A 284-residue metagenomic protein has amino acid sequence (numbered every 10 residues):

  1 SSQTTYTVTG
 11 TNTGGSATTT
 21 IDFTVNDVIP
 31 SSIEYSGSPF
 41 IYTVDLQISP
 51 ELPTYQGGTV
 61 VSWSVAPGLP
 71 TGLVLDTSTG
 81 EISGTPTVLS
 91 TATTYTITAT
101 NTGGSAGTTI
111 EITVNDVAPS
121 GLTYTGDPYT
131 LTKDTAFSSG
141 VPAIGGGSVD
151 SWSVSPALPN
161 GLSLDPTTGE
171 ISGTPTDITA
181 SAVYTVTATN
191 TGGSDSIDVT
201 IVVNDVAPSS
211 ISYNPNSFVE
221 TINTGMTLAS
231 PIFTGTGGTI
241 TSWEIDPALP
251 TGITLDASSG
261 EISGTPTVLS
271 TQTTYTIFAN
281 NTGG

Functional and structural regions predicted by a protein language model:
S2-Y6, T91-Y95, A180-Y184, T271-Y275: Exposed beta-strand face motif in extracellular beta-rich ectodomains
T5-T7, T71-T87, N160-T176, T251-T267: Strand-loop-strand motifs at the edges of beta-sheets in extracellular beta-sandwich domains
S16-D27, G104-N115, G193-N204, G284: C-terminal edge beta-strand
V28-G37, V117-G126, V206-P215: Proline-enriched interdomain boundary motifs that mark the N-terminal boundary and often initiate the first structured
F40-Q47, Y129-A136, F218-M226: Short, solvent-exposed loop/linker segments at the N-terminal edge of repeated beta-sheet extracellular domains
L46-Y55, T135-I144, G225-T234: A short beta-strand segment in extracellular, disulfide-stabilized domains
G57-S64, L69, G146-S153, L158 (+1 more regions): Solvent-exposed loop segments of extracellular immunoglobulin-like
